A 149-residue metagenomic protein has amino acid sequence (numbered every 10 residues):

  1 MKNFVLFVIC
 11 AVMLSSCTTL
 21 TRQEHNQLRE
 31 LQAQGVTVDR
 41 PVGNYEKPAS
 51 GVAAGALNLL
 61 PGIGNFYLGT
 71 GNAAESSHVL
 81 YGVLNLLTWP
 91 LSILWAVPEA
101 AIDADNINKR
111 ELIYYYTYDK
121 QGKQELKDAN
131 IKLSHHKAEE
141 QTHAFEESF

Functional and structural regions predicted by a protein language model:
M1-T19: Sec-dependent bacterial lipoprotein signal peptides
V5-V8, Y67, E146: Compositionally biased, low-structure terminal segments
V12, G71, D119-K123: Short linear sequence elements within intrinsically disordered, low-complexity coil regions
C17-G55, S76-F149: Transmembrane helix recognition focused on a "late"/terminal membrane span
L57-L59: Core segments of transmembrane alpha-helices that mediate helix-helix packing or line hydrophobic substrate/ligand
G62-I63: Alpha-helical transmembrane segments of multipass membrane proteins
F66-E75: Extended, hydrophobic alpha-helical membrane-active domains that insert into or remodel lipid bilayers
